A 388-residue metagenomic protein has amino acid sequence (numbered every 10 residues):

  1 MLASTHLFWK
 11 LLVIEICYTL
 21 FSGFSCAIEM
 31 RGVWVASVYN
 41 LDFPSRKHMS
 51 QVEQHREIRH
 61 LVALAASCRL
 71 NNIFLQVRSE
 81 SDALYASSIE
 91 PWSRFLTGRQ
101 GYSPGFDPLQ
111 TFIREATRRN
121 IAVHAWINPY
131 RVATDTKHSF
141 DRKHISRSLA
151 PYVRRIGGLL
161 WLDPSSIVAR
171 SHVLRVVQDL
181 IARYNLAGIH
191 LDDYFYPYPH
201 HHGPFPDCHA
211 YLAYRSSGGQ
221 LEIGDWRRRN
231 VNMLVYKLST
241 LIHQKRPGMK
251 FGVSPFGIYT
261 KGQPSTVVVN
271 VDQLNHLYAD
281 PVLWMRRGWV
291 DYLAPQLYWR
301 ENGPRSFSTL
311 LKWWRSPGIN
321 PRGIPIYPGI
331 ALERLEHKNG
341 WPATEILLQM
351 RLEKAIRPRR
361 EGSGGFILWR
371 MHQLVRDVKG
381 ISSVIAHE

Functional and structural regions predicted by a protein language model:
A36-H55, A125, Y130-D179, R183 (+1 more regions): Active-site-adjacent "subsite" loops/lids of carbohydrate-active enzymes
L41-V52, P91-F106, I156-S171, G219-V231 (+2 more regions): The substrate-binding groove and active-site-proximal loops of carbohydrate-active enzymes, especially glycoside
R56-D82: Catalytic domains of carbohydrate-active enzymes, especially glycoside hydrolases
L61-L70, F112-E115, G158-F195, L283: An active-site-proximal structural segment forming one wall of the substrate-binding cleft that immediately precedes
L75-N128, G218-K245: Aromatic-lined substrate-binding rim segments of carbohydrate-active enzymes
A83-G98, R131-I156, D193-S217, P264-D272: Aromatic- and acidic-residue-enriched segments that line the glycan-binding/catalytic groove of carbohydrate-active
A122-V132, H190-D193, D225-Q273, P325-E333: Aromatic-lined carbohydrate-recognition surfaces of secreted/lumenal glycan-active proteins
P281-V282, R286-G303, N320-E388: Substrate-binding cleft of secreted/luminal carbohydrate-active enzymes
